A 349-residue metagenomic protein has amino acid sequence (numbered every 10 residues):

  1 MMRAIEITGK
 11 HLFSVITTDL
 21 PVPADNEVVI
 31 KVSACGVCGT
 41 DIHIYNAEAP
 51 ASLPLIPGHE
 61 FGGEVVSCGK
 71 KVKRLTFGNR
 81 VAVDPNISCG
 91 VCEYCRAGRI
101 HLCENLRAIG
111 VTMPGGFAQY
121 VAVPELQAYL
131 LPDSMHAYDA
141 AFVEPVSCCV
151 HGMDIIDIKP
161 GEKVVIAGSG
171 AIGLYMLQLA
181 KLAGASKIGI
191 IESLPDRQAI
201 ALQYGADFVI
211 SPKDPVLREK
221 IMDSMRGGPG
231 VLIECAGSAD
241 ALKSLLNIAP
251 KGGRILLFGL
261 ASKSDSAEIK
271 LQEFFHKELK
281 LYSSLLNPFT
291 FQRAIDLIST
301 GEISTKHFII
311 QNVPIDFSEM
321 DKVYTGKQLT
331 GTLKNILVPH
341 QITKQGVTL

Functional and structural regions predicted by a protein language model:
P21-C35, E48-E93, P132-S134: Glycine-rich beta-strand-centered segment in the early N-terminal region that forms part of a ligand/cofactor-binding
E60, N79-R80, Y94, Y120 (+3 more regions): Residue-level marker of beta-strand positions
C89-A167: NAD(P)H dinucleotide-binding glycine-rich loop of Rossmann-like/cofactor-binding domains, especially the beta1-alpha1
M135-D214, E219: Mid-domain Rossmann-like dinucleotide-binding core that forms the NAD(H)/NADP(H) cofactor-binding site
I156, L202-K280, T343-L349: Glycine-rich cofactor phosphate-binding loops and adjacent beta1-alpha1 units of small-molecule cofactor enzyme domains
L194, A261, N287: Residues in the short beta-alpha loop(s) of Rossmann-like NAD(P)-binding domains
K243-N247, P288-L349: C-terminal hydrophobic helical "lid"/dimerization subdomain of Rossmann-like NAD(P)H-dependent oxidoreductases
